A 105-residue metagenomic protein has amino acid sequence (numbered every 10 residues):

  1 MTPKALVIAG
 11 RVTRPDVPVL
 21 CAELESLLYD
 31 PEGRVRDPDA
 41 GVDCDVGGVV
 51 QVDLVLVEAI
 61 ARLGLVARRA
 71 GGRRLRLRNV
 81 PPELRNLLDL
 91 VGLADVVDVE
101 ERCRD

Functional and structural regions predicted by a protein language model:
M1-V55, L65-D105: STAS-like cytosolic regulatory interaction modules
I60-L63: Aromatic/hydrophobic pocket-lining residues that form π-stacking "cages" and hydrophobic walls in ligand
